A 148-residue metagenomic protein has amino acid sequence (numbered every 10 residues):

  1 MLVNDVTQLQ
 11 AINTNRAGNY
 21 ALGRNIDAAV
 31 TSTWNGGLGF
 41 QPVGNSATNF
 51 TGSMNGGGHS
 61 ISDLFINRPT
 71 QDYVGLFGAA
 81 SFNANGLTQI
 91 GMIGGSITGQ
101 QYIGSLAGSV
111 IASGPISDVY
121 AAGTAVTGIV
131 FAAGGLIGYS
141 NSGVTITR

Functional and structural regions predicted by a protein language model:
M1-R148: Surface-exposed repetitive/solenoidal architectures
